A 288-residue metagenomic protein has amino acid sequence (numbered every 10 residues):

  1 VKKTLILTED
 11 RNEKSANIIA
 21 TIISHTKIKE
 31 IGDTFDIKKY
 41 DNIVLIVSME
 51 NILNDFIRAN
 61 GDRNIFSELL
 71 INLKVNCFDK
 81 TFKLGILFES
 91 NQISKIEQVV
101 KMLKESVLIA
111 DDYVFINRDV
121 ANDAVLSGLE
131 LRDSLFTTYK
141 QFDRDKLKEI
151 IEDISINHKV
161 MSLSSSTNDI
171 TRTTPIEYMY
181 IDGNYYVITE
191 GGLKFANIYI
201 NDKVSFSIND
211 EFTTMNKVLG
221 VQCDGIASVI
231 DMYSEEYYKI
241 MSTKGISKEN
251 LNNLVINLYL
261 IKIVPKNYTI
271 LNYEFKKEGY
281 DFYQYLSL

Functional and structural regions predicted by a protein language model:
K2-K27: Short, charged N-terminal beta->alpha structural module
I6-N12, I31-G32, I46-E50, F88-N91 (+1 more regions): Structural motif
I22-K39: A short, well-structured beta->alpha microelement
F35-D55: Short, well-ordered secondary-structure micro-motifs within conserved domains or adaptor modules
I57-R58, R63-N64, E68-K83, L87-D143 (+1 more regions): Charged, gly/pro-rich active-site loop segments
D62, M179-T213: A short mixed-secondary-structure module that forms the rim of ligand-binding clefts
F136-M161: Short, basic/aromatic recognition patches
E152-N168, V204-I208: A short, Trp-centered hydrophobic/proline-enriched beta-strand micro-motif
